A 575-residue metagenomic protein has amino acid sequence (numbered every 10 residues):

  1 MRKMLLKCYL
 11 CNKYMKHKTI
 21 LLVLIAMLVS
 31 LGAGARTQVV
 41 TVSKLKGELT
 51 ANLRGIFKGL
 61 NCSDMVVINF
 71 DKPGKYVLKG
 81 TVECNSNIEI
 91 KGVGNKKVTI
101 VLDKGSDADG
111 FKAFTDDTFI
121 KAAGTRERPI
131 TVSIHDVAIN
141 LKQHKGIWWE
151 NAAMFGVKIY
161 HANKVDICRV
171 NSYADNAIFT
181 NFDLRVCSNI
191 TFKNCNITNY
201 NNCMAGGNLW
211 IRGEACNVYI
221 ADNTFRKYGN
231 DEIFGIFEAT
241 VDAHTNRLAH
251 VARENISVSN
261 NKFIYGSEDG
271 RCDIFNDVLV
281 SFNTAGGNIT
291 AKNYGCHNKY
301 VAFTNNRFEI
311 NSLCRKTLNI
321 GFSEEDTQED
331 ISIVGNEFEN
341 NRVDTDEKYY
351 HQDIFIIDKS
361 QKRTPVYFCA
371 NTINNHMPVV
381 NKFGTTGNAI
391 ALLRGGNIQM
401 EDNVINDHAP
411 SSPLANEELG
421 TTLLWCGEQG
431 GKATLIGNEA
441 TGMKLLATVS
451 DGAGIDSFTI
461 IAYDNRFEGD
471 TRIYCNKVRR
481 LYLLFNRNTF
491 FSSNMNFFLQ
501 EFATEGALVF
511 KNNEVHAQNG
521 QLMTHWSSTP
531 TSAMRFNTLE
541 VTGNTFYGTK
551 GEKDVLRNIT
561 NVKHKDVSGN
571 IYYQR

Functional and structural regions predicted by a protein language model:
L22-S30: Bacterial N-terminal signal peptides
K44-G55, D64-E89, V93-D107, I139: N-terminal extracellular ligand-recognition/capping segment immediately after the signal peptide
L53-N61, Y76-C84, A122-G124, N181-F182 (+4 more regions): Short, T/G/N/S-enriched strand-turn elements that build extracellular solenoid repeat scaffolds
N85-N87, N95, S106, P129 (+40 more regions): Parallel beta-helix/beta-solenoid
K97, L141, A174-D175, V186 (+27 more regions): Residues in short coils/turns that link rungs of repeat/solenoid architectures in beta-rich domains
L102-F111, I139-A152, Y200-M204, G229-L248 (+7 more regions): Acidic/polar low-complexity surface segments
T118-D242, R271, A285, V380: Right-handed parallel beta-helix
